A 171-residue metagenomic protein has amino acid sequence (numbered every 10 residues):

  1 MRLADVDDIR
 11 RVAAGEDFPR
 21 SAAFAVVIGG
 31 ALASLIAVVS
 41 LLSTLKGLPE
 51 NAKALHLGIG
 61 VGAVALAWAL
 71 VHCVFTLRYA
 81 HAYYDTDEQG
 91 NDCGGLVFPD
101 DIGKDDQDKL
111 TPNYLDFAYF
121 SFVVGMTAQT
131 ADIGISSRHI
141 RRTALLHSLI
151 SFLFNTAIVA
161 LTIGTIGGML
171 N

Functional and structural regions predicted by a protein language model:
M1-V6, C73-D87: Membrane-water interface of transmembrane alpha-helices
I9-G29: Juxtamembrane helix-capping/reentrant segments at transmembrane boundaries
A13-R20, A52-H56, K109, I140-A144 (+1 more regions): Membrane-helix interfacial "entry" motifs
S21-I28, A54, G58-G60, F117-F120 (+1 more regions): Alpha-helical transmembrane segments of integral membrane proteins
A23-Y79: Long, highly hydrophobic alpha-helical transmembrane signal-anchor segments
L32, I36, A65-A69, V74 (+6 more regions): Residues within alpha-helical transmembrane segments of multi-pass membrane proteins, especially transporters, ion
Y83-D85, Q89-G134: Membrane-proximal soluble regions of multi-pass membrane proteins
D116, F120-V123, A131, I135-L170: Pore domain of cation channels
